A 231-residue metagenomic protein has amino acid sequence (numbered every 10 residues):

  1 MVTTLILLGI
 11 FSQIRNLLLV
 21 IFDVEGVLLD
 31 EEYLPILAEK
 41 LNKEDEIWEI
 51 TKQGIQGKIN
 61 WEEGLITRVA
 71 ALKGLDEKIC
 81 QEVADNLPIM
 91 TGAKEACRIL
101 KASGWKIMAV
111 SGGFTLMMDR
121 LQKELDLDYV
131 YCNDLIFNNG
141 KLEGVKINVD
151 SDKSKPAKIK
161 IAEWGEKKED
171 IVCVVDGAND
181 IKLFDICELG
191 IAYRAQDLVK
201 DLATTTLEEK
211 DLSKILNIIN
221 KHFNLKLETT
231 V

Functional and structural regions predicted by a protein language model:
M1-N16: N-terminal amphipathic/basic-hydrophobic helices that include classical n-h-c signal peptides and signal-anchor
T3-T4, L19-F22, K214: Short, basic/polar N-terminal leader/transit segment immediately after the initiator methionine
I14-D134: Alpha-helical substrate-recognition element adjacent to the catalytic core
A84-V231: C-terminal cap/substrate-recognition subdomain and adjoining C-terminal extension of metal-dependent phosphatase-like
